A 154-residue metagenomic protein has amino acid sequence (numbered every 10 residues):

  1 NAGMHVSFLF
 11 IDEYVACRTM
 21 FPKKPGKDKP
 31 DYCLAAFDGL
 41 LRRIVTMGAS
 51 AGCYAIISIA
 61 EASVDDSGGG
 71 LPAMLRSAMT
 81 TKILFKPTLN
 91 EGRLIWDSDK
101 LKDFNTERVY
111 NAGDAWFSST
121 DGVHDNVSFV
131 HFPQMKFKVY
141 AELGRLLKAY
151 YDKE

Functional and structural regions predicted by a protein language model:
N1, R43-I44, F104: Generic recognition of flexible, low-complexity loop/linker segments
N1-F8: Mechanochemical coupling/switch segment within NTP-driven translocation systems
M4, S50-G52, A78: Short, well-ordered loop/turn elements at secondary-structure boundaries
D12-Y14: Walker B catalytic acidic pair
C17-G39, D66-L71: Conserved ATPase-coupling elements of RecA-like P-loop NTPase cores
F21, G48, I83-P87: Conserved NTP-handling cores and scaffolds of large molecular machines
K29-I57, T88: Substrate-engagement module of ASCE P-loop NTPases
I57-K153: Conserved ATP-driven motor cores of ASCE-family P-loop NTPases powering translocation/secretion/packaging/pilus
